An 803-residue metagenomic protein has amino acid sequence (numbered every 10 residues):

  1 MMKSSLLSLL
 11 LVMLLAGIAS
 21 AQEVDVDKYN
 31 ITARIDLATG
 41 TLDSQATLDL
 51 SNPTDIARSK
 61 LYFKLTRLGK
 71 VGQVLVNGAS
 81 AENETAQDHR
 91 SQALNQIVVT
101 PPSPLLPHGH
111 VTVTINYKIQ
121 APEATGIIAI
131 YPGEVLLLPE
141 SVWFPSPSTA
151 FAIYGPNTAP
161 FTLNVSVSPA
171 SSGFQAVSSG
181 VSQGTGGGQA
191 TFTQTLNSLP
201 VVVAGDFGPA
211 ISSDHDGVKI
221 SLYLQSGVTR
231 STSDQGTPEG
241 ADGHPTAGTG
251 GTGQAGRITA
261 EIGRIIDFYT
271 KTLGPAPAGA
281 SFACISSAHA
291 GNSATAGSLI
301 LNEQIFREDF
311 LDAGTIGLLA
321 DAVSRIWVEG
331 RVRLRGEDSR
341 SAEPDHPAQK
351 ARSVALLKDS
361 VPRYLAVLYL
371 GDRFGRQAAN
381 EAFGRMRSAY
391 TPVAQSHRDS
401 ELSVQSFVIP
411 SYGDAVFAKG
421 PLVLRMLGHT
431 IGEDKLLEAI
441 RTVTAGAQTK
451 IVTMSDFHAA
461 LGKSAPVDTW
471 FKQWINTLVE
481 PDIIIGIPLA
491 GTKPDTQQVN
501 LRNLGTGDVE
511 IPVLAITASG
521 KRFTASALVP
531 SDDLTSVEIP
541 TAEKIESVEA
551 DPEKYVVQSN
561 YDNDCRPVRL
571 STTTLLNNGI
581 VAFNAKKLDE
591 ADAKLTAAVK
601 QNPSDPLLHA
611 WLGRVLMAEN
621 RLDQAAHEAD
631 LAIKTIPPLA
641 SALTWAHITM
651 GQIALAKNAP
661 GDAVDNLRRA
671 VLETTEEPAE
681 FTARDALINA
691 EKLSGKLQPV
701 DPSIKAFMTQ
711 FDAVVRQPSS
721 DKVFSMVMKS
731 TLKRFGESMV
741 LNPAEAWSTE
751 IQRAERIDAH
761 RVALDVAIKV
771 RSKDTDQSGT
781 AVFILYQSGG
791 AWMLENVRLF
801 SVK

Functional and structural regions predicted by a protein language model:
A46, I97, G208-A355, L365 (+2 more regions): Juxtacatalytic substrate-recognition/specificity segment
T54, P277, S406, S411-D495: Amphipathic alpha-helical substructures
L68-G133, P530-K544: A surface-exposed beta-strand-loop module
V71-L75, K463, V467-D468, E480-P552: Beta-strand-rich binding/interaction modules
P104, H110, T114-A210: Extended, low-hydrophobicity, Ser/Thr/Pro/Gly-biased non-transmembrane segments
Q349-L422, M426, T430, A447-Q448: Acidic/His/Gly-enriched intrinsically disordered linker/tail segments that often contain short helix/coil "MoRF-like"
S455-A459, K463, V467-D468, K692-D765 (+1 more regions): Short solvent-exposed beta->alpha transition segments
I516-S519, L741-A744, E755-K803: Exposed beta-sheet edge and beta->alpha loop/turn motif
